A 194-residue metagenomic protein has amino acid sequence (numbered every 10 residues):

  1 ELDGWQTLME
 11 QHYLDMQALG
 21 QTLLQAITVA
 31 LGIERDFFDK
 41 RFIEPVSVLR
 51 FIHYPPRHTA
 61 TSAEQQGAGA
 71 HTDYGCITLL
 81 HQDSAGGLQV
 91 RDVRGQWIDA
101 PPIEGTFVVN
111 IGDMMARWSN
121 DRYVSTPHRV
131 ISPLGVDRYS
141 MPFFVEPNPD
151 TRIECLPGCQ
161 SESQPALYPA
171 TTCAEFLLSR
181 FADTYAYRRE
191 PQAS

Functional and structural regions predicted by a protein language model:
E1: Redox-cofactor-proximal catalytic regions of oxidoreductases
G4-S194: C-terminal flanking tails of non-heme Fe-dependent oxygenases
